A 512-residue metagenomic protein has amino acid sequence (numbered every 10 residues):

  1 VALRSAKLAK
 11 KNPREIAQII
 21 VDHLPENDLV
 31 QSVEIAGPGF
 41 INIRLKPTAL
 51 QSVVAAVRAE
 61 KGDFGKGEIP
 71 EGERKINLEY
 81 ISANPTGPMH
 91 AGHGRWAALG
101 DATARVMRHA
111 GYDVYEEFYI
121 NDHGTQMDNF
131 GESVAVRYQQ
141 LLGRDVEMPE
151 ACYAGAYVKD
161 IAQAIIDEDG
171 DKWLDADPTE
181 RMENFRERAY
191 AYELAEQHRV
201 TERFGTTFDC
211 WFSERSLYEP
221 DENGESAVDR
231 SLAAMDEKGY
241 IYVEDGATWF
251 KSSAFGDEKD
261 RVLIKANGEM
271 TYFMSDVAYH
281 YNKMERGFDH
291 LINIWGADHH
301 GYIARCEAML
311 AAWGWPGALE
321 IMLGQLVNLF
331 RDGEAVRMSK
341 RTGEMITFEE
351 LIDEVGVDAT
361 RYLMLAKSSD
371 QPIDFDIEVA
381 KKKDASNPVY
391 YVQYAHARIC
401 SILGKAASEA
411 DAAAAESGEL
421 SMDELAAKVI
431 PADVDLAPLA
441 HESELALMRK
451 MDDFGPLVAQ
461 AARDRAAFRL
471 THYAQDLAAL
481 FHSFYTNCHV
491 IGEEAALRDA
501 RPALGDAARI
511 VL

Functional and structural regions predicted by a protein language model:
V1-Q51, R58-L512: Non-catalytic interaction-recognition regions
